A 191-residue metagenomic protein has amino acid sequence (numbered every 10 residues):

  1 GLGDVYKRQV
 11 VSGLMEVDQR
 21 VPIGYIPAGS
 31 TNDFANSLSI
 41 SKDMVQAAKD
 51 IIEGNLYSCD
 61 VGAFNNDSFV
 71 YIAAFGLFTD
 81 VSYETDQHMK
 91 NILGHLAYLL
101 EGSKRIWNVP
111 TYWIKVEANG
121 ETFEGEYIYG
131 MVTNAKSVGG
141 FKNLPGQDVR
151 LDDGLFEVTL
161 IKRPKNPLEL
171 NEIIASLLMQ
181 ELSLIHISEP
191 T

Functional and structural regions predicted by a protein language model:
L2-Y6, E189-T191: Short, small-residue-biased leader/transition segments that mark boundaries at the very start of proteins
V5, V116, V158-L160: Generic preference for hydrophobic
R8-V10: Conserved phosphate/oxyanion-binding catalytic-loop motifs
S12-V132: Catalytic core of DAGKc-family lipid kinases
A74, M131-P145: Glycine-rich phosphate/pyrophosphate-binding beta-alpha loops
T79-V81, E124-E126, V138-K142, N166-L170: Short acidic/glycine-rich loop or secondary-structure boundary segments that cap or lie
M89-L96, F141, Q147-K165: Gly/Ser/Thr-rich active-site loops/lids in small-molecule metabolic enzymes that frequently grip phosphoryl groups
A118, R150, L160-L184, S188: ATP/nucleoside-binding phosphotransfer catalytic cores, i.e., glycine-rich phosphate-binding loops
